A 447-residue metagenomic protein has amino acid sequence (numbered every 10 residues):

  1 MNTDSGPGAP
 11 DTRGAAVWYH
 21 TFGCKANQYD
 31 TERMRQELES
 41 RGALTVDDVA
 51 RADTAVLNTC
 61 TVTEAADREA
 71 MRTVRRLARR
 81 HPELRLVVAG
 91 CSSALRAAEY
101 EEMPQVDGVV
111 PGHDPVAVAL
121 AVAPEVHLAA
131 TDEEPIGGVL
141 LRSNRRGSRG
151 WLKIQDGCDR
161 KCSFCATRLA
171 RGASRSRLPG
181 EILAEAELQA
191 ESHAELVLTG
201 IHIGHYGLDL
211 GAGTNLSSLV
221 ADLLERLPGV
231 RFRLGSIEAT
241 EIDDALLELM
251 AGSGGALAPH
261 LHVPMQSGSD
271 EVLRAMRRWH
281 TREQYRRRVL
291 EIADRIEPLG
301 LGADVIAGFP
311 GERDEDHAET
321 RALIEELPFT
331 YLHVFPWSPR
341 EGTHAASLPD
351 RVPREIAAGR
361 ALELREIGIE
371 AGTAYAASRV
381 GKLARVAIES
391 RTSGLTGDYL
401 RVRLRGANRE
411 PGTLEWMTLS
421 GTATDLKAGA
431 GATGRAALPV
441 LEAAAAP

Functional and structural regions predicted by a protein language model:
M1-Y206, A245, L261, R282-D294 (+3 more regions): Proteins enriched for Cys/Gly/acidic motifs involved in redox and nucleic-acid/cofactor modification
G14, P336, S347-P447: Terminal RNA-binding accessory module
T21, G200, S236, M265-S267 (+6 more regions): Active-site proximal loops enriched in glycine and acidic residues that flank catalytic Cys/His/Asp and coordinate
N27, T63-A66, S93, A239 (+3 more regions): Alpha-helix N-cap/loop-to-helix initiation residues
V56, C91, L198, L234 (+6 more regions): Residue-level signal for inorganic ion chemistry
L86-V87, L95-R96, E191-E315: Conserved SAM/AdoMet-binding glycine-rich loop
L273-M276, H344-L348: Short acidic, glycine/proline-rich loop/turn micro-motifs
E312, P328-F329: Contiguous mid-protein beta-loop-alpha structural module that forms a pocket-lining wall or clamp of enzyme active
